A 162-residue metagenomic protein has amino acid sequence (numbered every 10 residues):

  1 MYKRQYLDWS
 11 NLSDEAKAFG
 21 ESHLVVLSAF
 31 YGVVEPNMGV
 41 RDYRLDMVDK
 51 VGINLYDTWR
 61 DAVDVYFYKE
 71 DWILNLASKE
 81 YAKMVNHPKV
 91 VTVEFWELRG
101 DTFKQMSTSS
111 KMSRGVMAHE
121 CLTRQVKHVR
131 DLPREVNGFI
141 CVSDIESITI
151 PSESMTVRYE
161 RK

Functional and structural regions predicted by a protein language model:
M1-Y2: Short, small-residue-biased leader/transition segments that mark boundaries at the very start of proteins
Q5: Acidic/histidine-rich, surface-exposed loop or edge segments in extracytoplasmic proteins
W9-K162: Internal, well-folded beta-alpha domain core
